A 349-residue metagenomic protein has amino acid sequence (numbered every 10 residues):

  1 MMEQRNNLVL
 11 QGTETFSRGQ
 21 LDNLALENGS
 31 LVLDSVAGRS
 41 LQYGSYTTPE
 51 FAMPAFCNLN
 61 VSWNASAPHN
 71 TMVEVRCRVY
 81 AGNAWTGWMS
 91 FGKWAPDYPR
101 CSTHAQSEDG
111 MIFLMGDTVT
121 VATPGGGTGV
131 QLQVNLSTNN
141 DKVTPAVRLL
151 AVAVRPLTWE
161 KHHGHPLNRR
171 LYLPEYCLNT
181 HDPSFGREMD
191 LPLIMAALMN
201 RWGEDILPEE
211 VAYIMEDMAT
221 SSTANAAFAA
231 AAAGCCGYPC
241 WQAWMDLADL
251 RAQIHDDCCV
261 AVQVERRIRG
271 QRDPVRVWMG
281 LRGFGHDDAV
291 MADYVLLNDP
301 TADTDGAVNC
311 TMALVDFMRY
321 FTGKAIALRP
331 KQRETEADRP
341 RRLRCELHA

Functional and structural regions predicted by a protein language model:
M2-L157: Non-cytosolic beta-sandwich-type ligand-binding/adhesion modules
Q4-Q20, A25, F51-P54, G82 (+3 more regions): Noncatalytic regulatory segments and standalone regulatory/sensor domains
R39, E210-H348: Conserved active-site-adjacent core of cysteine acyl-enzyme catalytic domains
N70-E74, G203, S222-A230: Short N-terminal helix-initiation segments at or just after the protein's N-terminus
C101-Q106, D182, A230-Y238: Acidic/glycine-enriched edge-of-secondary-structure segments
N135-S221: Active-site-adjacent structural segments surrounding the nucleophilic cysteine of cysteine proteases and isopeptidases
